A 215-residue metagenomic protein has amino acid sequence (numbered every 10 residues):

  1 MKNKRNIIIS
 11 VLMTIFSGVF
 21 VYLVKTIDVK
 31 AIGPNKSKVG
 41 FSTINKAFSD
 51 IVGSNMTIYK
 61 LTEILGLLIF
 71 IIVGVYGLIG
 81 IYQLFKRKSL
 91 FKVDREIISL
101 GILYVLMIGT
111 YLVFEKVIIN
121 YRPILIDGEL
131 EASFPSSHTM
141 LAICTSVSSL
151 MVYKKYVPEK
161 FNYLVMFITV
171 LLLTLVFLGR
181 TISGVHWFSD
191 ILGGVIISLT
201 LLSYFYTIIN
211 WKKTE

Functional and structural regions predicted by a protein language model:
M1-I71, E115-I126: N-terminal transmembrane-helix/juxtamembrane module of multi-pass inner/ER membrane proteins
N3-I7, K60, I64, V93 (+3 more regions): Hydrophobic, aromatic-rich alpha-helical transmembrane segments and their membrane-interface anchor motifs
N3-S10, Y22, I126-E215: Membrane-embedded catalytic cores of phosphoryl/pyrophosphoryl-handling enzymes
V11-I15, L68-I72, L100-L112, V195 (+1 more regions): Alpha-helical transmembrane spans of integral membrane proteins, capturing the lipid-embedded, hydrophobic core of TM
S17, F70-G80, I108, L112 (+3 more regions): Helical transmembrane-bundle signal
I27, K92-V93, L171, L175: Generic signal for short, ordered secondary-structure residues within or immediately flanking folded domains
V29-N35, G80-V165: Membrane-interface loops
L67-F70, G74-G77, A132, Y163: Hydrophobic alpha-helical segments of membrane proteins, primarily the transmembrane helices and their short helical
